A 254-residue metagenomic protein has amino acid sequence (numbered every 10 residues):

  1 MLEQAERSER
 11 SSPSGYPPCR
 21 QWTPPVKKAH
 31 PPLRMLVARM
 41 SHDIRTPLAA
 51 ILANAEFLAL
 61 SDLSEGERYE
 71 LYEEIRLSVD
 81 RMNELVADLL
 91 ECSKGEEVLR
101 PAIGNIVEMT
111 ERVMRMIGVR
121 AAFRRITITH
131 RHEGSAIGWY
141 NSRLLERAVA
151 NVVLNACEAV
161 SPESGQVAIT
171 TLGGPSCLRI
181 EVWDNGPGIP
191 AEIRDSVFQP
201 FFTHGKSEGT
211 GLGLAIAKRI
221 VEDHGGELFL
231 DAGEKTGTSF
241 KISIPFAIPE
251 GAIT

Functional and structural regions predicted by a protein language model:
L77-M82: Short alpha-helical segment of the dimerization/phosphotransfer core of two-component systems
L90-A102: Flexible helix-coil linker/loop segments in the cytosolic histidine kinase module, especially at subdomain junctions
A122, T127-I137: Conserved catalytic submotifs in the C-terminal HATPase_c
Q166-S176: Short beta-strand/loop element within the Bergerat-fold HATPase_c
I189-F201: Short conserved segment of the HATPase_c
